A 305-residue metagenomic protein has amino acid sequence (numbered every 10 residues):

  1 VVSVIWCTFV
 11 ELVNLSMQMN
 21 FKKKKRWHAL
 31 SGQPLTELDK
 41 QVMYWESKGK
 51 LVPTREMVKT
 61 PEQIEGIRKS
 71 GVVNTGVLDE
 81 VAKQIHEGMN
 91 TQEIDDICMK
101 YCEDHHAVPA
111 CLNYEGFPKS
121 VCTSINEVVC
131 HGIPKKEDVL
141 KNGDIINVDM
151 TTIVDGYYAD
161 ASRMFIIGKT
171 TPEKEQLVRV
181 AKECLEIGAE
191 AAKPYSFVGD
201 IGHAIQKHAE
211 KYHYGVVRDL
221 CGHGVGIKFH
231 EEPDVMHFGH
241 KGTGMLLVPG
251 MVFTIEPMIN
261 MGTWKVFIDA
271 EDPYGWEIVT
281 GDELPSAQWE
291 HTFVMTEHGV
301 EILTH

Functional and structural regions predicted by a protein language model:
F9-H305: Active-site neighborhoods and metal-handling regions in enzymes and metal-associated proteins
